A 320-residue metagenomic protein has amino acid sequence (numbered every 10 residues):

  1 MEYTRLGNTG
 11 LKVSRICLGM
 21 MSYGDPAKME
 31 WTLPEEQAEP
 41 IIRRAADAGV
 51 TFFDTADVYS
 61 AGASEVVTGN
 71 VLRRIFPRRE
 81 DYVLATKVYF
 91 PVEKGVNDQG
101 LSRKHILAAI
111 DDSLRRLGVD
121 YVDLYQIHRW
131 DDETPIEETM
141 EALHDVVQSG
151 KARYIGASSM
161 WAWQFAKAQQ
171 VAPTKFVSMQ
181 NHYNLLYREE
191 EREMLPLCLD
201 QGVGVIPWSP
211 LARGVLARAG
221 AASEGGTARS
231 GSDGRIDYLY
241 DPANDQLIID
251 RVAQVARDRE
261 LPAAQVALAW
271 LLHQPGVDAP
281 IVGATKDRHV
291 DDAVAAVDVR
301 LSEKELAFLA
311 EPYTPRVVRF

Functional and structural regions predicted by a protein language model:
M1-Y82: N-terminal binding-site loop/beta-alpha segment at the start of enzyme catalytic domains that lines or forms
L18, T55, T86, L124-I127 (+4 more regions): Conserved beta-strand positions
G24-K28, P91-N97, L216, H289: A short acidic, helix-capping loop that chelates divalent metal ions and anchors anionic groups
M29-Q37, A63, V67, N97-H105 (+2 more regions): Alpha-helix N-cap and loop-to-helix initiation/capping positions
T32-A45, G100-L117, F165-A166: Short, acidic/polar
V71-E80, R115-G118, V147, Q169-P173: Acidic (Asp/Glu)-rich catalytic clusters
L114-E133: Active-site groove signature of glycoside hydrolases
D131-E311, R316: Beta/alpha (TIM)-barrel catalytic core signal, keyed to glycine-rich beta->alpha loops juxtaposed to Asp/Glu that bind
